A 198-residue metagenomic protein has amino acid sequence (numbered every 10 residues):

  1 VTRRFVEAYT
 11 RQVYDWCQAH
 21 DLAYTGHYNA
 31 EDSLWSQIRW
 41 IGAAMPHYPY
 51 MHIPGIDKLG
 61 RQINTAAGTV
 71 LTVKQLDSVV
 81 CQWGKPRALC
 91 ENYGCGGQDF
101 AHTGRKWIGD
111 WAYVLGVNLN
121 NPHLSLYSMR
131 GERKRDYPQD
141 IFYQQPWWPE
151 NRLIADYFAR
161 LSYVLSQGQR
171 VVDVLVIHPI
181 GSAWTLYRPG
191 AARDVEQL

Functional and structural regions predicted by a protein language model:
V1-L198: Carbohydrate-binding surfaces of carbohydrate-active enzymes
